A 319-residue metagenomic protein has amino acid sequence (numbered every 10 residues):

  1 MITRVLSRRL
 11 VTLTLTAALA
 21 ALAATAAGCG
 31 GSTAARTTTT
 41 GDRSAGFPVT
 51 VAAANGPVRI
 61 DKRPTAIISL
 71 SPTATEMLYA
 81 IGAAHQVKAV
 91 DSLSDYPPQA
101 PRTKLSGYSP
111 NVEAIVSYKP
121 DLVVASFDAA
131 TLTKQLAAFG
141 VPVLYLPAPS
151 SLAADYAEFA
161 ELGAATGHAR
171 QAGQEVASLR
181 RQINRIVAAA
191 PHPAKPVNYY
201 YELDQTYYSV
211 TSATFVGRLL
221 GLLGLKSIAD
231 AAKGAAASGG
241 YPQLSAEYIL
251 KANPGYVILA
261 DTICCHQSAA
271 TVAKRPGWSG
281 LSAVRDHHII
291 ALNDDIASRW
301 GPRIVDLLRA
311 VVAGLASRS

Functional and structural regions predicted by a protein language model:
I2-A21, T25-T73, R170-Y200, A313-S319: Bacterial Sec-exported substrate-binding components of ABC uptake systems
T50, A66-D128, L225-I228: A short, structured surface patch at a secondary-structure boundary
A53-N55, T103-E113, G234-A246: Short helix-initiation/N-cap motifs at beta->coil->alpha
S71, F127-D128, A148, L203-Q205 (+4 more regions): Short secondary-structure boundary segments
S92-P101, A213-G240: Alpha-helical, coiled-coil/dimerization segments enriched in small aliphatic residues
N111-A125, V141, S245-T262: Proline-aspartate-enriched helix->loop->beta-strand connector
T131, A154, A160-E161, G173 (+2 more regions): Structured C-terminal subdomain patch of bacterial secreted/periplasmic proteins
T131, Y145-L162, A194-L219, C265-Q267: Extracytoplasmic ligand-binding site segments that recognize negatively charged/polar headgroups
